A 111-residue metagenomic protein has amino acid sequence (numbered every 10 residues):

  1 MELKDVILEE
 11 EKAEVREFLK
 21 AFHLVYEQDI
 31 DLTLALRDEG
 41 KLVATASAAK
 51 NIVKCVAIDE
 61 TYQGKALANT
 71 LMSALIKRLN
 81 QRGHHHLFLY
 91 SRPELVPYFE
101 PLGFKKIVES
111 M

Functional and structural regions predicted by a protein language model:
M1-Q28, A35-R37: Short amphipathic alpha-helix that is part of the acyltransferase structural core
E27-Q28, P97-L102: Short loop/helix-cap segments at secondary-structure boundaries that form the rim of catalytic
A35, G40-A57: Conserved beta-strand in the GNAT
D59, R92: Residue-level recognition of the GNAT/N-acetyltransferase active site
Y62, A66-A74: Conserved acetyl-CoA pyrophosphate-binding loop and the N-cap/start of the following alpha-helix in GNAT-like
L79-S91: Conserved GNAT acetyl-CoA-binding A-motif
Y90, E100, K105-M111: Conserved catalytic-core motifs of GNAT/GCN5-like acyltransferases
